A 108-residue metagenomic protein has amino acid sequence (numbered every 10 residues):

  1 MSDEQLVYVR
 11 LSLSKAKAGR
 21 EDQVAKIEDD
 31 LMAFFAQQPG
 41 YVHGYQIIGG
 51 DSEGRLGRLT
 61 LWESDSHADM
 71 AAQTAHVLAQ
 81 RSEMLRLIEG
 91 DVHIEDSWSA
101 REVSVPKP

Functional and structural regions predicted by a protein language model:
M1-Y8, S14-K15, V42-G54, Q80-P108: Glycine-rich beta-strand-turn "strand-cap" elements at beta-sheet edges
S12-A16, W62-E63: Short, histidine-centered active-site or binding-site loop motifs used for metal coordination, general acid-base
K15-K26: Short, surface-exposed ligand-recognition loops at beta-strand->loop->(often short) alpha-helix junctions that present
G19-E21, D51, D65-H67, S104: Generic "edge-of-domain/loop-turn" microfeature
D30-V42, L61-D96: An amphipathic, aromatic/His-enriched active-site/gating alpha helix that lines ligand/cofactor pockets
